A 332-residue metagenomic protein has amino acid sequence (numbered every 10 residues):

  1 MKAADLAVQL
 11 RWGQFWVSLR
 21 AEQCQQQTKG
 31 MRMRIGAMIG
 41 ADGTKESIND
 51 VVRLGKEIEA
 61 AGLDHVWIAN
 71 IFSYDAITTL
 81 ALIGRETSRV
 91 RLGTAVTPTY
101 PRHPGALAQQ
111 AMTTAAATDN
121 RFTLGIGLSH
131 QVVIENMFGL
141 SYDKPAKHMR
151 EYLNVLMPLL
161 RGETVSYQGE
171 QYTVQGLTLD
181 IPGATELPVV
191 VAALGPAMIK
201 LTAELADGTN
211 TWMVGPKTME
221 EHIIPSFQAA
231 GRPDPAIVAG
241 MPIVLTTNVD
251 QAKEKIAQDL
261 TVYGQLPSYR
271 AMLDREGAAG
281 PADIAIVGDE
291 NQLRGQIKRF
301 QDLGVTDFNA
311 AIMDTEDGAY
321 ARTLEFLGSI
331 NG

Functional and structural regions predicted by a protein language model:
W16-S18, Q25-G332: Active-site-adjacent structural elements that line small-molecule/cofactor binding pockets in enzymes
